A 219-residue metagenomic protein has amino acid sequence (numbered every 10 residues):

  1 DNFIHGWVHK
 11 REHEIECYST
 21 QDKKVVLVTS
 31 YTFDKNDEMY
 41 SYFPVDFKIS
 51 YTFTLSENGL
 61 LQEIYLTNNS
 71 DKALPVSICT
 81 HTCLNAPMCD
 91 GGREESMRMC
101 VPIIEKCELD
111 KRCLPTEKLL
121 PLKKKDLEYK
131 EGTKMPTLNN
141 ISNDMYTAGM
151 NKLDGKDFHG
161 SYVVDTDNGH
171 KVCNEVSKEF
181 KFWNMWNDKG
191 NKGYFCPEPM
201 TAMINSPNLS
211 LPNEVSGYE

Functional and structural regions predicted by a protein language model:
N2-E57: Extended, loop-rich substrate-binding clefts of extracytoplasmic carbohydrate-active enzymes
W7, S77-N85: Histidine-centered catalytic micro-motifs
L27-T29, I49-Y51, Q62, T80 (+2 more regions): Hydrophobic residues positioned within well-ordered beta-strands of beta-sheet architectures
D34-N36, N58, N69-D71, P87: Short coil/turn motifs at secondary-structure junctions
F53, L60-N68: Short, well-ordered beta-strand segments enriched in hydrophobic/aromatic residues
A73, C83-S177: Active-site/ligand-binding surface loops and adjacent short beta/alpha elements that line catalytic pockets across
H170-E219: Active-site pocket scaffolds in enzymes
